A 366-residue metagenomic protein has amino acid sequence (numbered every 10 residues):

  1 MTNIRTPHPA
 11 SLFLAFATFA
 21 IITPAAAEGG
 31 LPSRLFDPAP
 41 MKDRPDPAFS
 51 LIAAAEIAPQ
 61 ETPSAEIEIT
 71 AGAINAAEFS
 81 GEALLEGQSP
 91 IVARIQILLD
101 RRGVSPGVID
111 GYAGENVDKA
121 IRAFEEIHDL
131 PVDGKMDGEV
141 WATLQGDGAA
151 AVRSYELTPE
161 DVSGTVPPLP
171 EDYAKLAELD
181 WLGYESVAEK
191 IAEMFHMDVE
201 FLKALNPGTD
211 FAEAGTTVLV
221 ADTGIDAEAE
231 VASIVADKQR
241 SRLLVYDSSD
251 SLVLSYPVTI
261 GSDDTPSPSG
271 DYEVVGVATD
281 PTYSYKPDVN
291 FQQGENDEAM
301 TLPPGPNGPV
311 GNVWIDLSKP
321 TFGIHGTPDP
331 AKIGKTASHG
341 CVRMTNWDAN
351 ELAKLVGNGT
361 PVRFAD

Functional and structural regions predicted by a protein language model:
T2-F13: Bacterial N-terminal signal peptides that target proteins for export
S11-I21: Bacterial N-terminal signal peptides
E28-V108, A151-A177: Acidic, Ser/Thr/Pro/Gly-enriched interdomain connector segments
F79-S89, V104-Y112, D129-P131, A174-L182 (+5 more regions): Second-shell loop/turn segments in exported
I91, I97-P106, A113-P131, V187-A212 (+4 more regions): LysM (lysin motif) carbohydrate-binding repeats in extracellular/periplasmic proteins that recognize
E115-K119, A123-D161, K203-I234: Extracellular LysM carbohydrate-binding repeats and other cell-envelope/extracellular binding modules
P170-E171, L176-A177, S186, M194-V199 (+3 more regions): Intrinsically disordered, low-complexity, Pro/Ser/Thr/Asn/Gly/Ala-rich spacer/linker segments adjacent to signal
E228-T327, N358: Gly/Pro-biased beta-strand-loop elements
